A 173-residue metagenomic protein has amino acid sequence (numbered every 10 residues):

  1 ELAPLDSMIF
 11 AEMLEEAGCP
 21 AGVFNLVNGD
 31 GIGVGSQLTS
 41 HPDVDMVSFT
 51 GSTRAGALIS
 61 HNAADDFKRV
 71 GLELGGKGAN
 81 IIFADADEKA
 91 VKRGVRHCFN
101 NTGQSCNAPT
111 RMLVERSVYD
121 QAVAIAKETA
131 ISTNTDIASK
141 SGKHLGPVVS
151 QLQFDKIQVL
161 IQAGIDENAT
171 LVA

Functional and structural regions predicted by a protein language model:
E1-G22, D45: Conserved small-residue-rich beta-alpha loop and adjacent elements that most often cradle the phosphate/pyrophosphate
L2-A3, L26, V114: Glycine-/small-residue-rich active-site loops that bind phosphorylated ligands and cofactors
A3, D30-Q37, G51-L58: Beta-loop-alpha module in the N-terminal Rossmann-like domain of NAD(P)-dependent dehydrogenases, especially those
F10, N25-S48: A structured beta-alpha segment of the ubiquitous adenosine-cofactor-binding alpha/beta core
V23-N25, T170: Conserved beta-strand segments of alpha/beta enzyme cores
S40-H41, M46, S52-A173: ALDH superfamily catalytic-core signature
